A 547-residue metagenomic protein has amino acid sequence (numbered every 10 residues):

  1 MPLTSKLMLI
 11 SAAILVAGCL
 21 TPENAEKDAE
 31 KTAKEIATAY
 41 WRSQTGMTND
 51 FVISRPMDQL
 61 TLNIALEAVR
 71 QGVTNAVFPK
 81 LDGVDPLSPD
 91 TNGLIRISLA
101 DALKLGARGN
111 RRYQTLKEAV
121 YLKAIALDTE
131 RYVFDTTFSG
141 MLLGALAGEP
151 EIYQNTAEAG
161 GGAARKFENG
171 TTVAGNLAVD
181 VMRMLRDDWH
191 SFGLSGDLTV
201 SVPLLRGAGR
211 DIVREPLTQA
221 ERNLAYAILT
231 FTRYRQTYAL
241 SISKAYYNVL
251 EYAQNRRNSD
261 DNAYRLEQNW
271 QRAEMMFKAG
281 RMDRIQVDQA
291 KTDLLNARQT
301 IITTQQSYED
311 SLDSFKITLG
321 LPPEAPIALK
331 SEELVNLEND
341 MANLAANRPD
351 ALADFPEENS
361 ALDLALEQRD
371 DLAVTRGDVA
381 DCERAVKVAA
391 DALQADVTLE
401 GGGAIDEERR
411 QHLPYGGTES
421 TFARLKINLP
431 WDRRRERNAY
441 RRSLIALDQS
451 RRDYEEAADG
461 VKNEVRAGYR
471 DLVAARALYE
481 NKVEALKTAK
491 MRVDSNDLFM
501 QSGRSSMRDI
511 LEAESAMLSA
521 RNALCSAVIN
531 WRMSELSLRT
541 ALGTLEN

Functional and structural regions predicted by a protein language model:
V16-G18: C-terminal motif of bacterial Sec signal peptides marking the signal peptidase cleavage site
L20-Y153, V200-R222, I228-R235, N336-A380 (+7 more regions): Bacterial Sec-pathway N-terminal export signals of envelope proteins
L103, G160, D197, Y246 (+3 more regions): Membrane-embedded beta-strand positions in outer-membrane beta-barrel channels/transporters
Q114, G140-Y153, N169-S195, T199-R233 (+4 more regions): Small/polar (Gly/Ser/Thr/Ala-rich) solvent-exposed segments that form structured loops/beta-strands/short helices used
L116, V120-E130, Y234-D261, Q268-N269 (+9 more regions): Amphipathic alpha-helical coiled-coil segments
R131, G160-K166, A174, S201 (+1 more regions): Transmembrane beta-barrel domains of outer membrane proteins
A145, N155, F192-L205, G209-Q299 (+2 more regions): Hydrophobic, small-residue-rich alpha-helical packing segments that form membrane-like cores
Y264, R281-D283, Q305-S360, S506 (+1 more regions): Short, solvent-exposed, mixed-charge loop/turn linkers that connect secondary-structure elements
